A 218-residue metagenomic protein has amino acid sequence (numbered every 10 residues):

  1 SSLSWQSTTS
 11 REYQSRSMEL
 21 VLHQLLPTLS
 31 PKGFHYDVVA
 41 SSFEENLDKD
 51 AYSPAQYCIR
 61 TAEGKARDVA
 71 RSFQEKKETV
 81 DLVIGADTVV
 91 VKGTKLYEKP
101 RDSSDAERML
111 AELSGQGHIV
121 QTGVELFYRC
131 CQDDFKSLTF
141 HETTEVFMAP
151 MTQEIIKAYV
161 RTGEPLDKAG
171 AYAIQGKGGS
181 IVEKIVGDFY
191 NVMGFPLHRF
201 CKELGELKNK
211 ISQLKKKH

Functional and structural regions predicted by a protein language model:
S1-F34: N-terminal beta1-alpha1 ligand-phosphate binding loop
L3, R11, A51-H218: Anionic-ligand binding patches
E19-H23, S41, S114: Short linear Ser/Thr-Pro motifs
H23, F34, S42, P150-T152: General structural signal for secondary-structure boundaries
L26, E44-N46, G176: Short secondary-structure capping/turn micro-motifs that flank functional sites
P31-Y52, K136-T143: Short glycine-rich, Thr/Ser-proximal phosphate-binding strand/loop in the N-terminal lobe of ATP-dependent enzymes
